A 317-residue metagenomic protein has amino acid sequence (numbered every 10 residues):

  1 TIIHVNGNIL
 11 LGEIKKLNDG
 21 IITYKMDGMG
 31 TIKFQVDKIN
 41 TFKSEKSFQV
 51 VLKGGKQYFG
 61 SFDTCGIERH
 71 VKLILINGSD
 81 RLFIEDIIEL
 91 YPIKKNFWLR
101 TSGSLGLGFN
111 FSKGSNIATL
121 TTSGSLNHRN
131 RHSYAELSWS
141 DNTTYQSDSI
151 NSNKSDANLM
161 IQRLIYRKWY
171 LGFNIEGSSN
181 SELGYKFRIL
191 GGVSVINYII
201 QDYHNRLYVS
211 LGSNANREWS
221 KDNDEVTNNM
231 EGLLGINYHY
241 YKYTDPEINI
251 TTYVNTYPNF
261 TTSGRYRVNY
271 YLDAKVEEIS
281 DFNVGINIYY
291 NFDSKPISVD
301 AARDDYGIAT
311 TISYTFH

Functional and structural regions predicted by a protein language model:
T1-R129, D156: Compositionally biased alpha-helical segments
L105-F111, G124, L137-D141, A157-L159 (+6 more regions): Transmembrane beta-barrel strands of outer-membrane/channel proteins
G106, T119-S123, D156-N158, Y170 (+5 more regions): Membrane-embedded beta-strand positions in outer-membrane beta-barrel channels/transporters
F109-K113, N130, D141-Y145, G177-S181 (+6 more regions): Transmembrane beta-strands of outer-membrane beta-barrel pores
N110-T119, Y145-S152, S179-F187, K221-N223 (+2 more regions): Solvent-exposed loop/turn segments connecting transmembrane beta-strands in outer-membrane beta-barrel proteins
S125-R129, M160-Q162, E176, I196-Y198 (+3 more regions): Transmembrane beta-barrel domains of outer membrane proteins
R131-L137, K168-L171, Y203-L207, Y241-I250 (+2 more regions): Repeated loop/turn-to-beta-strand initiation elements of outer-membrane beta-barrel proteins
D304-H317: Outer-membrane beta-barrel "beta-signal"
